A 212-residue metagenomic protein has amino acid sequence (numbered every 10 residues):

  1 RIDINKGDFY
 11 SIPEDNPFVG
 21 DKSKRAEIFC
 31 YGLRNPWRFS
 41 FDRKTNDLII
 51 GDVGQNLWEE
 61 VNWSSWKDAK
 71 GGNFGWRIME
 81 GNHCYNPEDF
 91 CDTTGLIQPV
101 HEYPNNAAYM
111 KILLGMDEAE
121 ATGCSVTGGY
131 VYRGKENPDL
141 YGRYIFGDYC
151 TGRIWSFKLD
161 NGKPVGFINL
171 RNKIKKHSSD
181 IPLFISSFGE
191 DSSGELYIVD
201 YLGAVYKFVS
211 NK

Functional and structural regions predicted by a protein language model:
R1-I168: Beta-propeller domain segments
L33, P164-S192: Conserved blade-ending motifs and adjacent loop-strand segments that build the rim/top face of beta-propeller domains
S186-K212: Blade-level signature of beta-propeller repeat domains, shared across WD40, Kelch, NHL, RCC1 and BNR/Asp-box propellers
